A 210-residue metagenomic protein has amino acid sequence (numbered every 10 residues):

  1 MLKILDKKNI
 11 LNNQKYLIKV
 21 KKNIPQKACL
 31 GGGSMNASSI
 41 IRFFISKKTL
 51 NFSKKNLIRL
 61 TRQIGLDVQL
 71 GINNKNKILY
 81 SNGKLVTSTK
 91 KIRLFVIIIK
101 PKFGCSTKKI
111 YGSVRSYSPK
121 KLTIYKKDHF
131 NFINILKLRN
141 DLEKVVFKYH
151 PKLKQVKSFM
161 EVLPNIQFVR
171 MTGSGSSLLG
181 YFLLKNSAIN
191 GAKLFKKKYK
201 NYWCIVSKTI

Functional and structural regions predicted by a protein language model:
M1-L11, V20-I24: N-terminal lobe of the biotin/lipoate ligase/transferase fold
K8-L17, F43-I64, L184-F195: Phosphate-handling active-site elements
Y16-C29, V169: Short pre-catalytic strand/loop immediately N-terminal to key active-site residues, enriched for Gly-Thr
A28-L57, L70: DPxDG-like acidic metal-binding loop motif
G71-F168, Y181-K196, K200-N201, I205-I210: Conserved, helical-rich catalytic subdomain that frames metal- and/or nucleotide-binding sites in enzyme alpha/beta
T172: Short, charged interaction patches at domain edges and termini
G175-L178: Conserved glycine-rich beta-strand-loop-beta hairpin in the small C-terminal domain of fold type I
